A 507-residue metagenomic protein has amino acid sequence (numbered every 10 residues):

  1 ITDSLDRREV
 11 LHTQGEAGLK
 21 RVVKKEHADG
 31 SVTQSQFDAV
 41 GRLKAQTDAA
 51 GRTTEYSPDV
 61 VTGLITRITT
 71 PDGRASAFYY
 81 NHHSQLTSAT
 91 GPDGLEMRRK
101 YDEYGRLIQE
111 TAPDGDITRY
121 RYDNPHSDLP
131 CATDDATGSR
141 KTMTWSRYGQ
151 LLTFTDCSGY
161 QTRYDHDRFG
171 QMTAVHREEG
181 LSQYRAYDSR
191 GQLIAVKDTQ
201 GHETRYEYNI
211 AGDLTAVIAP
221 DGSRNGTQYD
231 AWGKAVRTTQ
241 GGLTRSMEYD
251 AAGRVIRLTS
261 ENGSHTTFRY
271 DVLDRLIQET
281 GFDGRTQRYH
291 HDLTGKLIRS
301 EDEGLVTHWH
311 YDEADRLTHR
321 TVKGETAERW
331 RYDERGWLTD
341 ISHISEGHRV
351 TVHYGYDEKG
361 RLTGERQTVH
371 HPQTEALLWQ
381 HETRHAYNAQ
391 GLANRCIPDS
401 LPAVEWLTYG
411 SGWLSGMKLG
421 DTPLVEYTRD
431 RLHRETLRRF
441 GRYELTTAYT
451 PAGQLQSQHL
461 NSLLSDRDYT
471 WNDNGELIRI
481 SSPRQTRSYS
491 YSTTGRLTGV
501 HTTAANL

Functional and structural regions predicted by a protein language model:
I1-H27, S31-D48, R52-T70, R74-G91 (+12 more regions): Beta-strand elements of repeat-based all-beta scaffolds
